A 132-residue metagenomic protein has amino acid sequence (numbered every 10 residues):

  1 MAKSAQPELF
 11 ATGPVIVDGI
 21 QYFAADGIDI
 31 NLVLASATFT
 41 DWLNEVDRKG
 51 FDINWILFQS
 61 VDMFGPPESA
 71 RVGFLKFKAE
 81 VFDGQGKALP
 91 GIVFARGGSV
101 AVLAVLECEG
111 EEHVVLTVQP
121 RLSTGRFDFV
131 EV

Functional and structural regions predicted by a protein language model:
A2-E131: N-terminal leader/linker segments that precede catalytic domains of diphosphate-processing enzymes
